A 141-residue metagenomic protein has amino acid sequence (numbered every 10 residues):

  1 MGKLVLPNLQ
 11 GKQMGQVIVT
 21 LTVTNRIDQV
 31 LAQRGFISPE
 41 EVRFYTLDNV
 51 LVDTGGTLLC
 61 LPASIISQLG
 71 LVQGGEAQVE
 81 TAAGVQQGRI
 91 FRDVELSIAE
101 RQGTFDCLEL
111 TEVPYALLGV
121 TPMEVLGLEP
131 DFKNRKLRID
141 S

Functional and structural regions predicted by a protein language model:
M1-S141: Pepsin/retropepsin-fold aspartyl endopeptidases
